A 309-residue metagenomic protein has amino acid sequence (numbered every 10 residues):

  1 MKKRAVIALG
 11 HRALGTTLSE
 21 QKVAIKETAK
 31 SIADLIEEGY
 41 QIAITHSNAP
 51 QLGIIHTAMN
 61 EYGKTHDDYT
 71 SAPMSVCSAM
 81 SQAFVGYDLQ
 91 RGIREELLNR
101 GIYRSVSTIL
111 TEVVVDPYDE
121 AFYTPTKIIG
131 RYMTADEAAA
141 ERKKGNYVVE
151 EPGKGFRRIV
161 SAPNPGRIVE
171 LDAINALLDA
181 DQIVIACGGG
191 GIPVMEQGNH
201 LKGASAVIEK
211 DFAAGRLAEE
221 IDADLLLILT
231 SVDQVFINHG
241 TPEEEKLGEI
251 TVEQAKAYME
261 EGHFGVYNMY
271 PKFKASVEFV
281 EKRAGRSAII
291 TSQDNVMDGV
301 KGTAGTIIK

Functional and structural regions predicted by a protein language model:
K2-K309: C-terminal catalytic "cap/lid" subdomain
